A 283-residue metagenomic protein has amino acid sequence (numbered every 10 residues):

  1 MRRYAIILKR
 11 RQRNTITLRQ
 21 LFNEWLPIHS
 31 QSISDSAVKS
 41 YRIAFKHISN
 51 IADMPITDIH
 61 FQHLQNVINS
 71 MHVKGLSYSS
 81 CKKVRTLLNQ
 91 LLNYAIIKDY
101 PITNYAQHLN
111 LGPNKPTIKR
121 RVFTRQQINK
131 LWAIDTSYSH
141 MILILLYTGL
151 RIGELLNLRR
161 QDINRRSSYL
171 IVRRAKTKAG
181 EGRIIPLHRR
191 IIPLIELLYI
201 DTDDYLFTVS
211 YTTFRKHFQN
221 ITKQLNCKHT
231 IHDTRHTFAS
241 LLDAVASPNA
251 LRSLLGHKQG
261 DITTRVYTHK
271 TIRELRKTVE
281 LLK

Functional and structural regions predicted by a protein language model:
M1-T15, Q31: N-terminal helical hairpins
N14-I16, L26-Y100, T208-T213, K228-D233: N-terminal core-binding DNA-recognition domain of tyrosine site-specific recombinases/integrases
I16, K176-K178, I192, P248 (+1 more regions): Catalytic-site neighborhood detector that most strongly recognizes the C-terminal catalytic loop/helix of tyrosine
T57, I102-T103, R166, I171-R173 (+1 more regions): Major-groove DNA-contacting interfaces characterized by cationic-aromatic clusters
Y78, A133, I185, I200-T208 (+2 more regions): Short, basic (Lys/Arg/His-rich) helix/loop patches that form interaction surfaces in the mid-to-C-terminal regions
K82, I97, P101-I102, Q107-I152 (+2 more regions): Basic, Lys/Arg- and aromatic-enriched nucleic-acid-binding interface segment
I97, S137-L143, Y147, E154 (+3 more regions): C-terminal catalytic core of tyrosine-transesterase DNA break-rejoin enzymes
N110-L111, Q127, T148, N157-I195: Conserved tyrosine-mediated DNA breakage-rejoining catalytic core shared by Y-recombinases
